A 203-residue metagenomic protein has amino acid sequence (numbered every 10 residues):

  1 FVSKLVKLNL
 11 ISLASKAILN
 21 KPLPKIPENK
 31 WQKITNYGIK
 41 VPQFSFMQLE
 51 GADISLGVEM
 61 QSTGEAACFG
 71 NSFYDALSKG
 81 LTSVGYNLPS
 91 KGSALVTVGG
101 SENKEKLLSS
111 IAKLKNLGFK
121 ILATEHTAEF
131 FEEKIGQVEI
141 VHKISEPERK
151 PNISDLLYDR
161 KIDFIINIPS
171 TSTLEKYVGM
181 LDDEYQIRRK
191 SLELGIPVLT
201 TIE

Functional and structural regions predicted by a protein language model:
F1-Q43, G118, E148, D159-Y177 (+1 more regions): Phosphate/diphosphate-binding loops
F1-S90, G100: ATP-dependent carboxylate activation and anion-phosphoryl transfer catalytic cores that bind Mg-ATP to form
Y86, K91-S93, V98-F119: Glycine- and Gly-Pro-enriched alpha-helical subdomains that act as flexible, kink-prone "lid/hinge" or packing modules
K115, E132, L192: Anion (oxyanion) recognition and catalysis
G118-F131: Short internal beta-strands
G136-E148: Short hydrophobic/aromatic-enriched beta-strand-loop microsegments
